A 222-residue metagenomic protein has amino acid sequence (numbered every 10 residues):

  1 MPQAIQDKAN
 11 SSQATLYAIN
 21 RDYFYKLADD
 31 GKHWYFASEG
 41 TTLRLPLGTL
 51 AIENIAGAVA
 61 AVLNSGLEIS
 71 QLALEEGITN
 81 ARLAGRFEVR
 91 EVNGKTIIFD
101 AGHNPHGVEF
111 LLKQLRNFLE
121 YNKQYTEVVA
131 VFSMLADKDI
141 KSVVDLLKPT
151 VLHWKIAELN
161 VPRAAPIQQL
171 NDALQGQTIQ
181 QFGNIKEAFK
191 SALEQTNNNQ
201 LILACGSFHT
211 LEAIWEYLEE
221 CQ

Functional and structural regions predicted by a protein language model:
M1-G40, I55, V59-L72: Acidic, Mg2+-coordinating active-site environments of NTP-dependent enzymes
M1-Q13, A28, T96-I98, P105 (+1 more regions): C-terminal helical cap/extension that packs against the catalytic core of soluble nucleotide-cofactor enzymes
A18-R21, E91, G183: Short loop/edge segments at beta-strand edges and connector loops that shape dinucleotide/nucleotide cofactor-binding
E39-H153: Nucleotide phosphate-binding/pyrophosphate-handling subdomain across enzymes that bind or process nucleotide phosphates
S65-G66, L115, L119, L174 (+2 more regions): Active-site catalytic pocket residues across diverse enzymes, especially alpha/beta-hydrolases
F132-A136, E158-L159, S207: Cofactor-binding loop segments of dinucleotide-utilizing enzymes, especially the Rossmann-like FAD- and NAD(P)+-binding
F208-Q222: Glycine/aspartate-rich loop-and-adjacent alpha/beta segment that forms the canonical ThDP
